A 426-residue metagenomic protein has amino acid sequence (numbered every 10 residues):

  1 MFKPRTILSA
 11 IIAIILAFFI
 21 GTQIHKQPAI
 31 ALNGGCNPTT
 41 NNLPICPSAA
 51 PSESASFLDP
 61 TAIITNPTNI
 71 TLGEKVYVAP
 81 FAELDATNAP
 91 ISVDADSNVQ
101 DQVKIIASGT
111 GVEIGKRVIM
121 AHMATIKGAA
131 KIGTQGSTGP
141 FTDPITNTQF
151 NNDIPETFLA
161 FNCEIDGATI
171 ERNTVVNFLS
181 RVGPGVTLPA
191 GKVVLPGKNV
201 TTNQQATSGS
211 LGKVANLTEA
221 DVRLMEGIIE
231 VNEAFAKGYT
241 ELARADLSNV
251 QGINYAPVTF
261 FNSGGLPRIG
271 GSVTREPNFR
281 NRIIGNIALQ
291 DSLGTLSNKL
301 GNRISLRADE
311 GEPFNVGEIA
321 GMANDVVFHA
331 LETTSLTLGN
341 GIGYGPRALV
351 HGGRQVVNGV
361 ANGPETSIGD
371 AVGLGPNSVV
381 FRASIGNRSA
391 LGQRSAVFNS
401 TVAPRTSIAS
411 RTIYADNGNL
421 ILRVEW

Functional and structural regions predicted by a protein language model:
R5-G21: Sec-dependent N-terminal signal peptides
I24-K75, F81-E83, T240-G311, G317-E318: Extended, small-residue-rich solenoid/repeat segments and analogous flexible loops that form exposed scaffolds
L32-S48, E53, D101, S108-K116 (+3 more regions): Glycine-rich hexapeptide-repeat left-handed beta-helix
T65, D85-S92, I106-T110, A308-G311 (+1 more regions): Right-handed parallel beta-helix/beta-solenoid
V76-V78, S97-V99, I119-M120, A320-M322 (+1 more regions): A short glycine-rich beta-turn/N-cap micro-motif
A79, N177-F178, R307, M322-A323 (+3 more regions): Conserved mixed alpha/beta catalytic, RNA-binding, or beta-rich assembly cores of soluble enzyme, regulatory
A82, A89-K104, V316, G321-V327 (+1 more regions): A glycine-rich, hydrophobic loop/mini-helix early in the fold
